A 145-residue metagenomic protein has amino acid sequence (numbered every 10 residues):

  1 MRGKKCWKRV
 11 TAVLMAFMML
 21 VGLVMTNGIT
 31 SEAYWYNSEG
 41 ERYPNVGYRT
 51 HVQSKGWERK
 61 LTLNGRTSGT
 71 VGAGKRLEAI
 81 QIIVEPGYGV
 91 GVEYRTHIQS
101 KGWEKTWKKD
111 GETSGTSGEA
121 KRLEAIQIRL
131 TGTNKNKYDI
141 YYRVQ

Functional and structural regions predicted by a protein language model:
R2-L14: Bacterial N-terminal signal peptides that target proteins for export
T11-L23: Secretory targeting and sorting signals
V21-E39: Sec-dependent signal peptide cleavage junction
A33-Q145: Lectin-type carbohydrate-recognition ectodomains
